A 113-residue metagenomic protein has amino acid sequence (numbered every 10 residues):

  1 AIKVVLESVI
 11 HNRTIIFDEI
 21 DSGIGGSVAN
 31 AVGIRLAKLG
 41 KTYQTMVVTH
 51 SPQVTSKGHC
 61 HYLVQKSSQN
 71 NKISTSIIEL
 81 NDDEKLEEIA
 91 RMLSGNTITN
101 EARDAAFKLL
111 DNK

Functional and structural regions predicted by a protein language model:
A1-I15, L39: GG-anchored amphipathic helix commonly corresponding to the ABC/SMC/Rad50 NBD signature/C-loop
V5, S22, Q69: Short, glycine-/Ser/Thr-/acidic-enriched flexible segments
V9-I10, S22-N30: Conserved D-loop-proximal element of ABC-family nucleotide-binding domains
D18-E19: Walker B catalytic acidic pair
S27-K113: C-terminal lobe/lid and adjacent interdomain/linker elements of RecA-like ASCE P-loop ATPase modules
